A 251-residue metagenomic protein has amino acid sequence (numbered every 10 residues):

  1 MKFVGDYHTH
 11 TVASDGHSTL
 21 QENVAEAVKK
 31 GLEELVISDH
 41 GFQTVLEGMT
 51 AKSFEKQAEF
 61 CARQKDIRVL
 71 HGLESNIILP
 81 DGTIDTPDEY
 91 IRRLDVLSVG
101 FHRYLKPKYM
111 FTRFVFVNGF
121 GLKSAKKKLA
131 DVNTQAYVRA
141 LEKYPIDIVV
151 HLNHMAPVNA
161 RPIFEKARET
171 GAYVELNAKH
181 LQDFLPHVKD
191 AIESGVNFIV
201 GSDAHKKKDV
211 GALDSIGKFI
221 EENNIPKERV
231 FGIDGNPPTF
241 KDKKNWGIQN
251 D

Functional and structural regions predicted by a protein language model:
V4-S14, I37-G41, V149-N153, S202: Histidine-centered catalytic micro-motifs
H8, A27, D39, L97 (+2 more regions): Conserved, mostly hydrophobic/aromatic
H10, G41, E74-I77, H102 (+3 more regions): Catalytic metal-binding/acid-base residues of hydrolase active sites
D15-T19, E47-G48, V158-F164, Q182-S194 (+2 more regions): Histidine/acidic-residue-rich catalytic or RNA/ligand-binding cores of hydrolases and nuclease-related proteins
Q21-V36, Q57-D66: Alpha-helical scaffold segments that flank or form the walls of functional sites
H40, V196-V210, V230-I233: Short acidic/histidine-rich active-site segments
E47-A172, E221-I225, P238-D251: Extended substrate/RNA-proximal surfaces in nucleic-acid metabolism proteins
G171-L181: His/Asp/Glu-enriched short active-site or ligand-binding loop at hydrolase and phosphoryl-transfer sites
